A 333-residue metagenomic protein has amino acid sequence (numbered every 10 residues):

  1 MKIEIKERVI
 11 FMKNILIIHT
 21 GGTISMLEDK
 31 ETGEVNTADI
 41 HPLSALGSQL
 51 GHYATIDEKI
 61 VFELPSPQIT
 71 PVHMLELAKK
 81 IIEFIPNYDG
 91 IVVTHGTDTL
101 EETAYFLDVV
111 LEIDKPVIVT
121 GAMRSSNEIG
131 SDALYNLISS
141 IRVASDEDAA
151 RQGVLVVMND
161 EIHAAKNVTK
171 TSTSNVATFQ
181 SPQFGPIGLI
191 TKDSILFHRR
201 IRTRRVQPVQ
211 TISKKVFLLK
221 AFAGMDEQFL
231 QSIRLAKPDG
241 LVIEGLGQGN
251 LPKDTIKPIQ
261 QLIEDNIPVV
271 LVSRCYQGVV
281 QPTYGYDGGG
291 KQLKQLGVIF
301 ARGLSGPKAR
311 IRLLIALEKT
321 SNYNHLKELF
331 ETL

Functional and structural regions predicted by a protein language model:
M1-F11: Short, Lys/Arg-enriched N-terminal segments with co-localized hydrophobic residues within the first ~10-30 amino acids
V9-I82, K257, Q277, F300: ATP/NTP phosphate-donor binding region
K13, I17-S25, K30, P42-L50 (+2 more regions): Accessory alpha-helical/coil subdomains and C-terminal extensions that flank or cap enzyme catalytic cores
I18-T20, V93-H95, I118-G121, L155-N159 (+3 more regions): Short beta-strand segments
E28-E31, A104-Y105, I129-D132, A164-K170 (+1 more regions): Short acidic, glycine/serine/threonine-rich loops at helix termini
G96-K115, L251-Q260, G285: Short Gly/Thr/Asp-enriched flexible loops that form oxyanion-binding sites at enzyme active sites
V119-T191: Internal gly/pro-rich beta-alpha loop/helix module that stabilizes soluble enzyme cofactors or their anionic handles
K253-L333: ATP/nucleoside-binding phosphotransfer catalytic cores, i.e., glycine-rich phosphate-binding loops
